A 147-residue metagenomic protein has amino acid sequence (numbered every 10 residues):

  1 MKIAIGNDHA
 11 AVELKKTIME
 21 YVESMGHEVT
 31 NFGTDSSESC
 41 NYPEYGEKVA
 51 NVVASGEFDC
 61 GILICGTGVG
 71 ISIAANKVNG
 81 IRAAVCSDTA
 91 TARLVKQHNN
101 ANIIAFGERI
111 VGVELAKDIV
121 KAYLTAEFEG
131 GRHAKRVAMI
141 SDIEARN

Functional and structural regions predicted by a protein language model:
K2, E13, T30-F32: Helix-termini ("caps") and immediately adjacent flexible loops/tails, especially at membrane-solvent interfaces
K2-G6, A10-A11, T89-N147: C-terminal binding/interaction regions
G6, F32, I64-C65, C86 (+1 more regions): Structural motif
E13-S24: Short, solvent-exposed amphipathic alpha-helices that sit in or adjacent to ligand/effector-binding or catalytic
E28-S39: A short beta-strand-loop structural module common to alpha/beta enzyme folds
Y45-V85: Helix-adjacent hinge/juxtasegments
